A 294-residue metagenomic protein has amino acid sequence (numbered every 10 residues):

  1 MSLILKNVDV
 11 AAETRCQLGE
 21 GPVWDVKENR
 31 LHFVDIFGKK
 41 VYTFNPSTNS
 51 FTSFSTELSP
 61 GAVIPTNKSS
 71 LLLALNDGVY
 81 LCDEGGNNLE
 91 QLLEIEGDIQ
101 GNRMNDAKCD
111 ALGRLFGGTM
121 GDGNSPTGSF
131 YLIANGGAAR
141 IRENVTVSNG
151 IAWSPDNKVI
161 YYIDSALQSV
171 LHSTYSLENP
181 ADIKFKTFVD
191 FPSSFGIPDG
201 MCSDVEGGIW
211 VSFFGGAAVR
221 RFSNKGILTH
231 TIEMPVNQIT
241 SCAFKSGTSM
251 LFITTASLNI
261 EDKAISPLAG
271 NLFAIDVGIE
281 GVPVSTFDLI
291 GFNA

Functional and structural regions predicted by a protein language model:
N7-E13, N49-S55, E90-G97, G137-E143 (+2 more regions): A short beta-strand motif characteristic of beta-propeller blades
E13-E28, E57-L72, D98-R114, I141-V159 (+4 more regions): Beta-rich, blade/repeat-based domains predominating in secreted/periplasmic proteins but also intracellular
D25-V26, L31-I36, L72-D77, G117-N124 (+3 more regions): Conserved beta-strand positions in repeat-built beta-propeller and related beta-rich domains
K40-Y42, G78-Y80, G128-Y131, S169-L171 (+2 more regions): A short loop-to-beta-strand structural motif that recurs across blades of beta-propeller domains
N67-S69, E84-G85, Y131-G137, R220-H230 (+2 more regions): Flexible "stalk/tail and boundary" regions
N87-I141: Hydrophobic alpha-helical segments and helix pairs
S173-P180, V277-V282: Short loop/turn segments immediately following beta-strands, especially the blade-tip and inter-blade linker loops
A243-A294: Blade-level signature of beta-propeller repeat domains, shared across WD40, Kelch, NHL, RCC1 and BNR/Asp-box propellers
